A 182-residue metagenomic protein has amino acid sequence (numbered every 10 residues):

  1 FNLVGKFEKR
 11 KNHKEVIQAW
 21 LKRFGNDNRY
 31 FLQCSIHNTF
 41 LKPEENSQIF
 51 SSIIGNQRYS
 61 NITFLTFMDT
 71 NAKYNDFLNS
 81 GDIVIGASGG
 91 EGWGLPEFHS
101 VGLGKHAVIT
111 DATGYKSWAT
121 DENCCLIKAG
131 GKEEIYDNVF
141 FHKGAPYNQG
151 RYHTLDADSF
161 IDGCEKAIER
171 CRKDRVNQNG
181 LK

Functional and structural regions predicted by a protein language model:
F1-K11, I17-W20, L32-Q33, N148: Conserved donor-binding/catalytic core segment of Leloir-type glycosyltransferases
R29-S47: Glycosyltransferase donor-sugar binding loop
E44-D76, I83: Nucleotide-activated donor-binding/catalytic signature segment of Leloir-type glycosyltransferases, i.e., the conserved
D69-G81, F98, G102, K116: Short acidic alpha-helix that forms the nucleotide-activated donor recognition element in Leloir-type transferases
G89: Aromatic "clamp/platform" in nucleotide-sugar-dependent glycosyltransferases that forms part of the donor/acceptor
G94-E97, A112: Short glycine/serine-rich donor-binding loops of glycosyltransferases
H106-I109, A119, N123-I127: Short hydrophobic beta-strand element within catalytic cores of glycosyltransferases and related nucleotide-activated
G131-R175: C-terminal "capping" alpha-helix adjacent to the active site of nucleotide-linked donor transferases in cell-envelope
